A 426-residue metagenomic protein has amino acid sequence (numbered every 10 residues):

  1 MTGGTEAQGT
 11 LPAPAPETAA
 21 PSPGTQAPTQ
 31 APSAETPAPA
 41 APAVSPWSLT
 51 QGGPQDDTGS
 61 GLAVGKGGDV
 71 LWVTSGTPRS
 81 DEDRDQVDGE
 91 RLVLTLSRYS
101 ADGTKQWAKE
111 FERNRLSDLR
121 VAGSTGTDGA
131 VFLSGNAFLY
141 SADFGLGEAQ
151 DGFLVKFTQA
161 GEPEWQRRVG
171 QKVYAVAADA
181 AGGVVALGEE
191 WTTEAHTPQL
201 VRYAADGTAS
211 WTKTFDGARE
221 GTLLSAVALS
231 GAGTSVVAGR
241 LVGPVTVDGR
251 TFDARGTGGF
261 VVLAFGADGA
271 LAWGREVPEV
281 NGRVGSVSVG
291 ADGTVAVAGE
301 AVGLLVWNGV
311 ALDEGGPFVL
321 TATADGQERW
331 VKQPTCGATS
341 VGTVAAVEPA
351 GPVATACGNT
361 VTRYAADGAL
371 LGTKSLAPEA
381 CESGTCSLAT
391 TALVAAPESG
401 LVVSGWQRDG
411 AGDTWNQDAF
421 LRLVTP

Functional and structural regions predicted by a protein language model:
M1-A15: C-terminal region of N-terminal signal peptides and the immediate post-cleavage residues of exported proteins
G9, A31-P426: A sequence-level/structural motif corresponding to short, flexible coil/turn segments enriched in small polar residues
A13-P39: Extracellular mucin-like PTS domains
